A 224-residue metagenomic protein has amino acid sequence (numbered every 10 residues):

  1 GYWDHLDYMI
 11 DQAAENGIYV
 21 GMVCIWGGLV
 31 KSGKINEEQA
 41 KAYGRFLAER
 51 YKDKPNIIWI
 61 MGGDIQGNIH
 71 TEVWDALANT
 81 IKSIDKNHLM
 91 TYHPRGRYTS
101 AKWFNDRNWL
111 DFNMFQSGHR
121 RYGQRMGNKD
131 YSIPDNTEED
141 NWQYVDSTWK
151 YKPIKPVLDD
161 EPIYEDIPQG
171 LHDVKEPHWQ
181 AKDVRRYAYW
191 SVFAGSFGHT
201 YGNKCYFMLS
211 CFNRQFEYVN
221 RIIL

Functional and structural regions predicted by a protein language model:
G1-Q124, K129-D140: Active-site mouth of glycoside hydrolases
L29, L110-F112, S117-K182: Active-site clefts of carbohydrate-active enzymes
E37-A48, K175-H178, F216-Y218, I223-L224: Short, electropositive alpha-helical surface patch
E49, S83, K150-Y151, F193: Solvent-exposed polar/charged
I60, T91, L158-D159, T200-G202: A structural signal for short, well-ordered beta-strand segments and their strand-loop junctions that often border
R95, G118, P162, K204-C205: Histidine- and/or cysteine-centered catalytic micro-motif in compact active-site loops
A101-K102, Y144-S147, Y187-A188: Generic recognition of flexible, low-complexity loop/linker segments
P153-V157, Y164-P168, Q180-L224: Aromatic- and carboxylate-lined catalytic core of secreted/periplasmic carbohydrate-active enzymes
